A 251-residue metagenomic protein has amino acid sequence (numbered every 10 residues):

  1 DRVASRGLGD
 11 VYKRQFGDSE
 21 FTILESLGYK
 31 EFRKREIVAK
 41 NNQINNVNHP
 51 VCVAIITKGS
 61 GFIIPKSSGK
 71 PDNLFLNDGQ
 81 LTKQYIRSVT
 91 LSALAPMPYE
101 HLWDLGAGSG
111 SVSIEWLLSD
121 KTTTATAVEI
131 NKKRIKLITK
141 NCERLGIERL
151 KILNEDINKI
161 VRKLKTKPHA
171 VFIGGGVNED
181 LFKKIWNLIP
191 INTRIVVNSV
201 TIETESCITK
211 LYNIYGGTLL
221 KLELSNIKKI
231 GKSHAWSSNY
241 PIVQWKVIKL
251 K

Functional and structural regions predicted by a protein language model:
D1-Y12: Single conserved hydrophobic/aromatic residue that forms the stacking wall/gate of nucleotide- or nucleobase-binding
R33-P98, L137-K140, R144: Class I SAM-dependent transferase core
Y99-G108: Conserved class I S-adenosyl-L-methionine
S109-K121: Conserved SAM-binding loop of SAM-dependent methyltransferases across substrates and taxa, primarily the Class I
T123-T126: Short beta-strand element of Class I
V128-T166: S-adenosyl-L-methionine
I152-V196: Active-site segment flanking the S-adenosylmethionine/decSAM binding pocket in AdoMet-dependent transferases
W186-V243: C-terminal substrate-binding/active-site "lid" region of AdoMet-derived donor-dependent transferases
